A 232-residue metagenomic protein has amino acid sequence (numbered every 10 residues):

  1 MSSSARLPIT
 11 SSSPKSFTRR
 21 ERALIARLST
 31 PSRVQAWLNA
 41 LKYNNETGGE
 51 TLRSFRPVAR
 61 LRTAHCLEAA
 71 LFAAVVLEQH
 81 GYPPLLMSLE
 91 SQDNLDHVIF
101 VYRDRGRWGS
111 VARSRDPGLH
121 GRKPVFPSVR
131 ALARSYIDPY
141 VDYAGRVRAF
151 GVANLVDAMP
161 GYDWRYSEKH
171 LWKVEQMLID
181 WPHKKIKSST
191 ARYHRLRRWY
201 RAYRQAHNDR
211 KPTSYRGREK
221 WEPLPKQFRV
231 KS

Functional and structural regions predicted by a protein language model:
S2-S232: A structural boundary/capping signal
